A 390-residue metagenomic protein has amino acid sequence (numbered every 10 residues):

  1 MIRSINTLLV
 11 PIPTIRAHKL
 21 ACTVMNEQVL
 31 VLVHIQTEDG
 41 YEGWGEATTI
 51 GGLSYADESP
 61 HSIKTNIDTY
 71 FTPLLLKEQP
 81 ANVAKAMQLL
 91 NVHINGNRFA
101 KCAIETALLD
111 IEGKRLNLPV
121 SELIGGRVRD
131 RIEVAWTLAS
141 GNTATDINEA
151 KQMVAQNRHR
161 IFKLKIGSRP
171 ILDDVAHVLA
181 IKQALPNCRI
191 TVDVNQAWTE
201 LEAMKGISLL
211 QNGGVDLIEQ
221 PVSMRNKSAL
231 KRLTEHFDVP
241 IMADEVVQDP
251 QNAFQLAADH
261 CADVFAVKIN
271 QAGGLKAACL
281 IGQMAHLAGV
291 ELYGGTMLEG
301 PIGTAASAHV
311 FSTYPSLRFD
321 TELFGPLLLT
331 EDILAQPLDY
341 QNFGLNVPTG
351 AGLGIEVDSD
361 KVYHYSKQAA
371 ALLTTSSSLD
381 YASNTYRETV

Functional and structural regions predicted by a protein language model:
M1-I190, N195-A197, L201-M204, S208-N212 (+2 more regions): N-terminal capping/lid subdomain adjacent to the active-site entrance of alpha/beta enzymes
A81-V83, P119-L123, L217-M224, G295-M297 (+1 more regions): Flexible, glycine/charged-enriched surface loops at secondary-structure junctions
D130-L138, R160-L164, I190-V194, I218 (+4 more regions): Hydrophobic faces of well-ordered beta-strands that scaffold small-molecule active sites in alpha/beta enzyme cores
G141-T143, I166-D173, V194-E202, L217-N226 (+4 more regions): Short, small-residue-enriched loops and turns at beta-alpha junctions that line or gate enzyme active sites
V178, K182-I190, S208-I218, A253-I269: Long, low-complexity, intrinsically disordered polar/charged segments
G214, R225-M242, V247-P348: Shared catalytic-loop signature of beta/alpha-barrel
